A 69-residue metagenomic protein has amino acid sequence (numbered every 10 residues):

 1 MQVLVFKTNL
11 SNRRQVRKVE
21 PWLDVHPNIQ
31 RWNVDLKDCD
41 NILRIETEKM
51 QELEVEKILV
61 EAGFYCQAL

Functional and structural regions predicted by a protein language model:
M1-Q2, L69: Absolute protein N-terminus
V3-K7, I42-R44: Short aromatic/hydrophobic contact patches that present stacked aromatics for nucleic-acid/ligand binding
F6-Q15: Short, surface-exposed ligand-recognition loops at beta-strand->loop->(often short) alpha-helix junctions that present
E20-P21, V25, K37-C39, E46-L69: C-terminal structural segments of small proteins and small subunits
